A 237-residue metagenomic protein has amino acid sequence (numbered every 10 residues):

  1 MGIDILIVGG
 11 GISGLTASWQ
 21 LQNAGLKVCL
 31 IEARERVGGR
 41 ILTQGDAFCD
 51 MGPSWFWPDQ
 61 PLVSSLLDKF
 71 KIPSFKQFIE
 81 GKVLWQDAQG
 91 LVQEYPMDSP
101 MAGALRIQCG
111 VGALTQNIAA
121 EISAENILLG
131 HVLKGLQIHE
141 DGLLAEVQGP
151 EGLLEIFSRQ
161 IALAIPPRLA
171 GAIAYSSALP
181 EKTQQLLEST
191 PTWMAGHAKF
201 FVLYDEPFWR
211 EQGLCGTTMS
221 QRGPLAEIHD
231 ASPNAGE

Functional and structural regions predicted by a protein language model:
M1-E237: FAD-dinucleotide binding site
